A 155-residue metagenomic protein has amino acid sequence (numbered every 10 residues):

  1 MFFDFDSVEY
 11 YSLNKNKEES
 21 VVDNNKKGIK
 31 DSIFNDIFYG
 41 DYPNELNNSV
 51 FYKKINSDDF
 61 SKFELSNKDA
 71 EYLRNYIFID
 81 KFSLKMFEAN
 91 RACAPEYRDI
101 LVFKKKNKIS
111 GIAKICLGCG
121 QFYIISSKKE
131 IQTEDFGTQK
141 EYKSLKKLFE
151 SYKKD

Functional and structural regions predicted by a protein language model:
M1-D155: Function-determining sites in protein domains
